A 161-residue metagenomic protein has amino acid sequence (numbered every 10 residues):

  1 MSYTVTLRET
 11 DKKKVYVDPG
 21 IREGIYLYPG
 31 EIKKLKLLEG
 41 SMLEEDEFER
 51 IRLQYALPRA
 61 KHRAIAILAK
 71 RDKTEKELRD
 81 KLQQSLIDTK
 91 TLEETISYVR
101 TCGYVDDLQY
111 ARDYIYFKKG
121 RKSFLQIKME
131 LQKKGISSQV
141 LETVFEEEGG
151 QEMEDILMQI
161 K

Functional and structural regions predicted by a protein language model:
M1-K161: An alpha-helical, amphipathic repeat domain used for nucleic-acid recognition, typified by the mTERF helical solenoid
